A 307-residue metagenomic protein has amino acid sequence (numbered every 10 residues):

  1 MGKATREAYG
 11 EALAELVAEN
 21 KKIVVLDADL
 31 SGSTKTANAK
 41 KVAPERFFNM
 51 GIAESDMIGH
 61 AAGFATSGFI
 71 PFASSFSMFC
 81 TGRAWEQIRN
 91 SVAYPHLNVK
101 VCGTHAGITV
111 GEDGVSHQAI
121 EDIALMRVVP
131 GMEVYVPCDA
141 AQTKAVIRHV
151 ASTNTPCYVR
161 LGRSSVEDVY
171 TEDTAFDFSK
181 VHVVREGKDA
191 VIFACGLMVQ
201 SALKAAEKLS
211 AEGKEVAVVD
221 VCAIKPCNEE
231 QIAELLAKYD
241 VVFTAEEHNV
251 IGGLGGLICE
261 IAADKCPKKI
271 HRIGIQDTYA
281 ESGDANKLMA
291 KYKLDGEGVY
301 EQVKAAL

Functional and structural regions predicted by a protein language model:
M1-R160, S165: Thiamine diphosphate
R6-E7, E19-K22, L30-A37, K41 (+2 more regions): Thiamine diphosphate
